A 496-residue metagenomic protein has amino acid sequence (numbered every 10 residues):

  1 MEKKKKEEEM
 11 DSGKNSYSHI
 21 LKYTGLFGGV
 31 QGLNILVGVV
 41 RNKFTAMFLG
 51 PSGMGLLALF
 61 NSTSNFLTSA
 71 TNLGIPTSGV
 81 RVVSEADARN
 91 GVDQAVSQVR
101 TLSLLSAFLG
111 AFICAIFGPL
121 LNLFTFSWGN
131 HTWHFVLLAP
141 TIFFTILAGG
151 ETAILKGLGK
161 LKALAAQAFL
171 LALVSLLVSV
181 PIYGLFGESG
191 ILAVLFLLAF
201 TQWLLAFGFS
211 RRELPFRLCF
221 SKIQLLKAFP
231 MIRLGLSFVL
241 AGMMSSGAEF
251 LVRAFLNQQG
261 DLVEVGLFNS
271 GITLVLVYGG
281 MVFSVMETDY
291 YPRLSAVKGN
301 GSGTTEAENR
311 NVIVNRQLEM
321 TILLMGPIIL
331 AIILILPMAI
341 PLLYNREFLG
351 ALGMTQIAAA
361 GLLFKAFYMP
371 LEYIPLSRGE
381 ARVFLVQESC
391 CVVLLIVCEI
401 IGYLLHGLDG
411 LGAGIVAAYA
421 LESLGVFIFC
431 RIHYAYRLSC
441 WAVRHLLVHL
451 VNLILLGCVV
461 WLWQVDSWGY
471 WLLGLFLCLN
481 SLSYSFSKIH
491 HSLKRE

Functional and structural regions predicted by a protein language model:
M1-G38, G91-S97, N130, S210 (+5 more regions): N-terminal membrane topogenesis motif
E2-I20, L195, A206-E249, D289-V312 (+1 more regions): Interhelical loop/hinge segments that connect adjacent transmembrane helices in multipass membrane
E2-K4, T101-F250: Hydrophobic transmembrane helix module of multi-pass membrane transport proteins
G13, L120-L138, N315, I332-L363 (+1 more regions): Interfacial segments at transmembrane-helix termini and the short loops linking adjacent helices
K22-V39, L171, V194-Q202, A206 (+4 more regions): Transmembrane helical elements of multi-pass membrane transporters/channels
K43-F44, G55-N72, V252-F255, G266-F283 (+3 more regions): Alpha-helical transmembrane segments of polytopic membrane transporters and translocases
N72-A88, G157, P215, G271 (+2 more regions): Helix-loop junctions and terminal segments of transmembrane helices in multi-pass membrane transport/translocation
F143-Q167, A359-C390, C430-Y434: Membrane-interface junctions at transmembrane-helix termini in multi-pass inner-membrane proteins
